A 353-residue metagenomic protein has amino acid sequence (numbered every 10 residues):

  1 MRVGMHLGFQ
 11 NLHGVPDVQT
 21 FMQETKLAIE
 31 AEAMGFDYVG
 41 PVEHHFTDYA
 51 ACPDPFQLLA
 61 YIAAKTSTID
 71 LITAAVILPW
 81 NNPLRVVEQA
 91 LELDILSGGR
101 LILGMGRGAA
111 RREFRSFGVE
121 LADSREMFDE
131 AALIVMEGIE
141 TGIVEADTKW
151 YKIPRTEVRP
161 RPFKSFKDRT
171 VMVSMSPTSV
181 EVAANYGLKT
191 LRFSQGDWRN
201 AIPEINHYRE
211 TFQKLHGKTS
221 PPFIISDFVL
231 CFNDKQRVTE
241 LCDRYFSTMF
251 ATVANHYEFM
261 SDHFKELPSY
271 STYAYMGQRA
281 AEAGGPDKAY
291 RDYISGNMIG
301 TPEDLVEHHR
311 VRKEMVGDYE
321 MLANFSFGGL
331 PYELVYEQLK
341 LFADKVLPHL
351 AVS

Functional and structural regions predicted by a protein language model:
M1, N82-L188, R199-N206, E210-G217: Internal, glycine-rich beta/alpha segment that forms the wall or movable "lid" of small-molecule/cofactor binding
M1-I72, F166-D168: N-terminal beta1-alpha1-beta2 module of alpha/beta enzyme domains
V3-L7, V39-P41, D70-A74, L101-M105 (+4 more regions): Hydrophobic faces of well-ordered beta-strands that scaffold small-molecule active sites in alpha/beta enzyme cores
L7-M22, V76-L84, K164-S174, L230 (+1 more regions): Active-site mouth loops of central-metabolism enzymes
V18-E30, Q89, S174-E181, D304-V311: Short, acidic/polar
A31, G35, E43, I62 (+9 more regions): Conserved, mostly hydrophobic/aromatic
K65-T68, S97, V182-L191, F246 (+1 more regions): Glycine-enriched alpha-helix->loop->beta-strand junction motifs that scaffold or abut catalytic
R125-V158, R199-D318, A351-S353: An alpha-helical appendage that flanks or caps ligand/catalytic pockets
